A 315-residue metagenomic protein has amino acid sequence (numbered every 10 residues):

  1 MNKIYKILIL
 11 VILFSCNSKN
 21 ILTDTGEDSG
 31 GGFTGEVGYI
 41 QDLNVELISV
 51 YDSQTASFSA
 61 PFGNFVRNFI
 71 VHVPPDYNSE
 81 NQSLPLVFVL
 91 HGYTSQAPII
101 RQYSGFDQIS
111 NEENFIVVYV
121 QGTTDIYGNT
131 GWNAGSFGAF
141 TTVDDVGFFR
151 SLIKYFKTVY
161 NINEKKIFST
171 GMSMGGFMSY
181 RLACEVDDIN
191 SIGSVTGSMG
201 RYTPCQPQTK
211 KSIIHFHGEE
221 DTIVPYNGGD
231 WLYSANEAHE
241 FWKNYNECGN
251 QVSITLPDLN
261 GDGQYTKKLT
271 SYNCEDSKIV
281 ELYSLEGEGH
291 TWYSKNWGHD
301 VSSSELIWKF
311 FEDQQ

Functional and structural regions predicted by a protein language model:
N2-L10: Sec-dependent signal peptide recognition, specifically the positively charged N-region followed immediately by
C16-L86, E112, T141, T170-G193 (+6 more regions): A domain-start/cap signature at the N-terminus of enzymes
F65-V73, Y77, Q82-F168, M178-R181 (+2 more regions): Serine-hydrolase catalytic machinery in alpha/beta-hydrolase-like enzymes
H215-H217, D221: Short beta-strand/loop motif that positions the catalytic acidic residue of the alpha/beta-hydrolase fold
T222-S234: Conserved alpha/beta-hydrolase "acid-adjacent" motif
W231-G263: Acidic, glycine-rich loop-and-strand cores that form catalytic or ligand-binding grooves in diverse globular domains
H299-Q315: Catalytic active-site module of serine/aspartate enzymes centered on a nucleophile-bearing elbow/loop
